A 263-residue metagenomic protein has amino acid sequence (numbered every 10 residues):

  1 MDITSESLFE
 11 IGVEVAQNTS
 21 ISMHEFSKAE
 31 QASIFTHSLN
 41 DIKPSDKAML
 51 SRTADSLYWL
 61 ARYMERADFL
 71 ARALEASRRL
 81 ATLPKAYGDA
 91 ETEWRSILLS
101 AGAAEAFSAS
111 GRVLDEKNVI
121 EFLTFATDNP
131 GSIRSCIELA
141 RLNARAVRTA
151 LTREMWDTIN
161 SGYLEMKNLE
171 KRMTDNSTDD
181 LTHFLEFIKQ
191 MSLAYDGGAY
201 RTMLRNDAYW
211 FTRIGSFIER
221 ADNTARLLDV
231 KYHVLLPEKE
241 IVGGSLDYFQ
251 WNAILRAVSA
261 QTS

Functional and structural regions predicted by a protein language model:
M1-S263: Alpha-helical transmembrane segments and their helix-helix packing motifs
